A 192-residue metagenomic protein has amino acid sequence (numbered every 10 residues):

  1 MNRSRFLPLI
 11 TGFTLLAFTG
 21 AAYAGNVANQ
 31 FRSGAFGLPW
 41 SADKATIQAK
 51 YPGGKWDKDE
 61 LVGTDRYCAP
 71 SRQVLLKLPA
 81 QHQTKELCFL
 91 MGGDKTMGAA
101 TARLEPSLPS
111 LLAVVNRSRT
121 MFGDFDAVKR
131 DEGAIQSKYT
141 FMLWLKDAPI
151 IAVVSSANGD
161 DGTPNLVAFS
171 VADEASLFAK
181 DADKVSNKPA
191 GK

Functional and structural regions predicted by a protein language model:
M1-I10: Bacterial N-terminal signal peptides that target proteins for export
T11-G12, A22: Cleavable N-terminal signal peptides
G25-A69, T101-K192: Non-cytosolic coordination micro-motifs
G53, T64-G93: Compositionally biased P/S/T/G-rich terminal and signal peptide-adjacent segments that lie outside catalytic cores
G93-T101: Glycine-rich, often proline-containing surface loops adjacent to acidic residues and nearby aromatics that form
